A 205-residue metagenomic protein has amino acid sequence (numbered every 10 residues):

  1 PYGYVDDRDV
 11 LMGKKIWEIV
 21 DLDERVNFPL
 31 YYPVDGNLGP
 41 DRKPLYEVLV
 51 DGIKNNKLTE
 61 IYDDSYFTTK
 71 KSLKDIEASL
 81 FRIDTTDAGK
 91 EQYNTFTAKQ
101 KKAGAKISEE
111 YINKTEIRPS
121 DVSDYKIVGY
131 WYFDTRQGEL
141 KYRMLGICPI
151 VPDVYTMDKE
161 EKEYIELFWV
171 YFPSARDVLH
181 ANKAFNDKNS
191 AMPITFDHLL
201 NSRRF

Functional and structural regions predicted by a protein language model:
P1-R136, V154, S174-F205: A domain-level signal for the mature, folded cores of soluble proteins
S120-V122, Y142-M144, I165-L167: Extracytoplasmic
G138-L140: Edge/loop elements at the starts and ends of beta-strands within beta-rich repeat scaffolds
P152, M157-E161: KE-rich/KEKE low-complexity, intrinsically disordered/coiled-coil-prone tracts that act as electrostatic scaffolds
